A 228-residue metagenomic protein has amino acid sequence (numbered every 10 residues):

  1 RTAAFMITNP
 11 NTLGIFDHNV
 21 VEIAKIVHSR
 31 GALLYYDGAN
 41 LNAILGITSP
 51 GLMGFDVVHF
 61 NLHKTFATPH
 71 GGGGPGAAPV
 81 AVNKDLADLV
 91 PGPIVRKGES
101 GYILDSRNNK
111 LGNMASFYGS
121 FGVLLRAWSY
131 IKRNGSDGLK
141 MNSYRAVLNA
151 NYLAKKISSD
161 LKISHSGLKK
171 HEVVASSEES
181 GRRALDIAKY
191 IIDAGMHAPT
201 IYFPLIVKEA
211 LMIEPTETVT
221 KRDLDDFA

Functional and structural regions predicted by a protein language model:
R1-E99, E209: Conserved PLP-enzyme active-site core in the AAT-like
T2, I15, N42, A115-G119 (+6 more regions): Secondary-structure capping and boundary motifs in well-ordered enzyme cores
T8-L13, G38-N42, N142-R145, H171-E179 (+2 more regions): Conserved short loop/turn motifs at secondary-structure junctions
V57-E172, S176-E178: Active-site C-terminal subdomain of aminotransferase-like
K156-L161, I192-T200: Short amphipathic beta-strand starts and helix->beta connectors
K162-A194, L205, E209-D225: Conserved PLP-binding catalytic core of the aspartate aminotransferase-like
